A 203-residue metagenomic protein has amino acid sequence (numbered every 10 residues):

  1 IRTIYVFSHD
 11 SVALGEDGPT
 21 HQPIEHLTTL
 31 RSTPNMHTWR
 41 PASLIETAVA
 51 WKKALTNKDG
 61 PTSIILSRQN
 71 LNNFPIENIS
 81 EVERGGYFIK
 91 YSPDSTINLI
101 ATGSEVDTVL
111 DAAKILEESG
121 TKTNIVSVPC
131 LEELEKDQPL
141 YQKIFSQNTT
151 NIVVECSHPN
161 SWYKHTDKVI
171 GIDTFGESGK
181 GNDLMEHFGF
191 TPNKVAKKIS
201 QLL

Functional and structural regions predicted by a protein language model:
I1-D10, T29: A glycine-rich helix N-cap at a beta->alpha junction
V6, A13-P23, T47, T56-L203: Thiamine diphosphate
A42: TRNA-recognition modules of translation machinery and tRNA-sensing kinases, especially anticodon-binding
